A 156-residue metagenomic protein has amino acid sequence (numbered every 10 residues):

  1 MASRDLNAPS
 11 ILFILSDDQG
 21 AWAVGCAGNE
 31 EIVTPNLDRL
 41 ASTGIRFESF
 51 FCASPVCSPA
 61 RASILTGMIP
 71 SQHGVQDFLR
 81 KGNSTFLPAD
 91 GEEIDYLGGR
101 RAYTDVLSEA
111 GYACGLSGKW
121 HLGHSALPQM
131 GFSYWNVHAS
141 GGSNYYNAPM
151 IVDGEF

Functional and structural regions predicted by a protein language model:
M1-F156: Formylglycine-dependent sulfatase
